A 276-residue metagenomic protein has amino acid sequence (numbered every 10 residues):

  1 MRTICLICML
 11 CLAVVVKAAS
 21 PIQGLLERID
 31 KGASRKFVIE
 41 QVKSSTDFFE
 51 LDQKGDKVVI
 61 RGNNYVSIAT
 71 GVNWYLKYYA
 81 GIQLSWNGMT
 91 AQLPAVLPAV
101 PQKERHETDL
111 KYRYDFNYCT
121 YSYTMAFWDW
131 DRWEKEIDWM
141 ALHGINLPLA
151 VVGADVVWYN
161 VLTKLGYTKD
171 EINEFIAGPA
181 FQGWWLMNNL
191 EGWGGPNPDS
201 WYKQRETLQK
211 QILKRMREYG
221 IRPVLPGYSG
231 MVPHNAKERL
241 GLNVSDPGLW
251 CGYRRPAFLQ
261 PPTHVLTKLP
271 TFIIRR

Functional and structural regions predicted by a protein language model:
T3-A13: Sec-dependent N-terminal signal peptides
I4-L6, W74, G227: Composition- and surface-driven signal marking solvent-exposed, interaction-prone regions in large proteins
M9, V16-A69, W74, A95-E104: Acidic, contiguous N-terminal accessory segments
Q41-S45, K54-Y65, Y79-A80, T90-A91 (+2 more regions): Aromatic-lined carbohydrate-binding surfaces of glycoside hydrolases
V72, Y79-V100: Short, structured interface segments
